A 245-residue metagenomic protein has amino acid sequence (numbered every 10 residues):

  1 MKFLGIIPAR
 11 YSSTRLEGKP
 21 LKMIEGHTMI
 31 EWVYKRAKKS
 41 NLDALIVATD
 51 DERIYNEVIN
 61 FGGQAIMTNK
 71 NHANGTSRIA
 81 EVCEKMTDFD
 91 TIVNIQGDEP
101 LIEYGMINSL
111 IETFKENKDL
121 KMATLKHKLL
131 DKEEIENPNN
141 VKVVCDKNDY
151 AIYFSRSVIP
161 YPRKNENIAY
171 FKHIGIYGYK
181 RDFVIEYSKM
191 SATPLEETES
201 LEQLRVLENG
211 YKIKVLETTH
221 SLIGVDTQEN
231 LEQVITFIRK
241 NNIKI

Functional and structural regions predicted by a protein language model:
K2-T49: N-terminal glycine-rich phosphate-binding loop and ensuing alpha1 helix
R15, M23, L101, G178 (+1 more regions): Short aromatic/basic micro-patch
L42, D88-F89, N117-L120, Y211: Short, high-confidence coil segments that cap the C-terminus of an alpha-helix and link into the following beta-strand
I46, E52-E112: Short phosphate-binding loop-to-helix
T49-D50, I102, Y179, D226: A conserved hydrophobic position in a structured secondary element of the catalytic/binding core that shapes
I102-T193: Conserved core of the sugar-phosphate nucleotidyltransferase
I168-I245: Conserved alpha/beta core of the MobA/IspD/sugar-nucleotide pyrophosphorylase nucleotidyltransferase superfamily
